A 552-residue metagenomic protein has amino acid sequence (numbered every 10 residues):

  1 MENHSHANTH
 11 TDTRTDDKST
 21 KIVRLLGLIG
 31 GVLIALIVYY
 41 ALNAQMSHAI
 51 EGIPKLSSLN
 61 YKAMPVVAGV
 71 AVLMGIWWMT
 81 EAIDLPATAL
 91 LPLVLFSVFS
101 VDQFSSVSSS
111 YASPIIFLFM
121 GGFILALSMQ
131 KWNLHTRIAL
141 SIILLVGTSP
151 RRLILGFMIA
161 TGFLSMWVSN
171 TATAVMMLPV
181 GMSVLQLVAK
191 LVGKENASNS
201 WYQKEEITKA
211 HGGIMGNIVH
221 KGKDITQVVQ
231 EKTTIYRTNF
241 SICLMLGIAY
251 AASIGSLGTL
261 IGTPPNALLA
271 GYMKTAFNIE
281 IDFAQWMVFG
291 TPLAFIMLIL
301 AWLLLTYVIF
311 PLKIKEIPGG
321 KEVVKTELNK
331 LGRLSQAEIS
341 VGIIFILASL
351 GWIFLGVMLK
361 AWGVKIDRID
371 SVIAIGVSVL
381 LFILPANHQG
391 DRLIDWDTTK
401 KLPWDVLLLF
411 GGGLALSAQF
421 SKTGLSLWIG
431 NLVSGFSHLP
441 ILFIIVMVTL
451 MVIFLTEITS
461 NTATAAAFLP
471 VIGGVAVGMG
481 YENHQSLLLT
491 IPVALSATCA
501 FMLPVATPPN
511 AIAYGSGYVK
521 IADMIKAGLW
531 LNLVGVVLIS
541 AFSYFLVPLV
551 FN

Functional and structural regions predicted by a protein language model:
M1-L118, T275-I281, Q285-N431, T449 (+2 more regions): Hydrophobic transmembrane alpha-helices of multi-pass small-molecule transporters
L56, L73, T80, P86-S200 (+6 more regions): Membrane-embedded alpha-helical segments and adjacent helix-loop junctions characteristic of multi-pass solute
N60-M64, A82, Y111, M129 (+16 more regions): Alpha-helix capping and helix-loop boundary segments enriched in small/acidic/polar residues
A89-L93, T171-Q186, M245-A249, G258-A276 (+5 more regions): Re-entrant/interfacial helical elements at transmembrane boundaries that shape and gate the permeation pathway
F119, R151-F163, K190-G255, I281-F289 (+2 more regions): Alpha-helical transmembrane segments of multi-pass membrane proteins
N133-A139, A189-E206, H211-T226, N266-L269 (+2 more regions): Juxtamembrane interface elements at the cytosolic ends of transmembrane helices in multi-pass membrane proteins
A160-V168, M177, G247-L269, Q285-L305 (+5 more regions): Membrane-embedded alpha-helical segments of transport systems, primarily multispan ion/solute transporters
M358-W362, H388-L393, Q419-I429, I441-V446 (+6 more regions): Extended hydrophobic-aromatic, low-complexity segments
